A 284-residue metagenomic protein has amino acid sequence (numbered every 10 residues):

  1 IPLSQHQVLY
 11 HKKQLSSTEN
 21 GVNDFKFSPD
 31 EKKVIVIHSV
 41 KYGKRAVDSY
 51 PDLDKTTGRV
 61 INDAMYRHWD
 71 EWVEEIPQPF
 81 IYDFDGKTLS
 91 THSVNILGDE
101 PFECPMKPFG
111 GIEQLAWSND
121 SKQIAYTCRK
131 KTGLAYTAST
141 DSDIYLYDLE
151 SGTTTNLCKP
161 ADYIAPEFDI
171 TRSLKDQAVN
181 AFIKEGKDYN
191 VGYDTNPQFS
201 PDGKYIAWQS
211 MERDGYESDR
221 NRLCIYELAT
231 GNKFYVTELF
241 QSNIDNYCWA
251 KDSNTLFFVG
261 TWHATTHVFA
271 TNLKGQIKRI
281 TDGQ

Functional and structural regions predicted by a protein language model:
P2-S4, P77-D85, D141-S151, R222-A229 (+1 more regions): Beta-propeller blade signature
H11, S93-P108, T155-Y189, F234 (+1 more regions): Surface-exposed loop and turn segments in beta-propeller and other repeat-based domains that flank or scaffold
P29-D30, N119-D120, P201-D202, K251-D252: Residue-level detector of Asp-centered blade-edge/turn motifs that repeat once per structural unit in beta-propeller
V34-I35, I124, G203-I206, L256: Hydrophobic beta-strand positions that form the internal "hydrophobic ladder" of WD40/Gbeta-like beta-propeller blades
S39-D99, T127-K130, L134-Y145, S173-A178 (+2 more regions): Predominantly five- to eight-bladed beta-propeller fold
K41-K44, K131-L134, E212-Y216, W262-T265: Short glycine/acidic-enriched loop and turn motifs that connect beta-strands
